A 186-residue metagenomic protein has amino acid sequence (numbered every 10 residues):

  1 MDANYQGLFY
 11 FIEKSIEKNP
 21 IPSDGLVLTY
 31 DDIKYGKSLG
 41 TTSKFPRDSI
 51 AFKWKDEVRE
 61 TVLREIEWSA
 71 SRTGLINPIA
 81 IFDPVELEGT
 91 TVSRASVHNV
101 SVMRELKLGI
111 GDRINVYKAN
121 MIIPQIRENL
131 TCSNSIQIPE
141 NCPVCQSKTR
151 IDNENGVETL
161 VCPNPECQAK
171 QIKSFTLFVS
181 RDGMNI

Functional and structural regions predicted by a protein language model:
M1-I186: RNA/tRNA-interacting regions in translation and RNA-turnover enzymes
